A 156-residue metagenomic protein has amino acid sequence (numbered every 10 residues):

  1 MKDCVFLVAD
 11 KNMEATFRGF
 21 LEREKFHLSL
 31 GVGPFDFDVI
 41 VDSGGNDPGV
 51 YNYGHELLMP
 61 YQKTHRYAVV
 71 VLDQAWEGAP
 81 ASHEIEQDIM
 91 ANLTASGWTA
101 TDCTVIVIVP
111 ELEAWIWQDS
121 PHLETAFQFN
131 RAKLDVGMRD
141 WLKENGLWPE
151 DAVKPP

Functional and structural regions predicted by a protein language model:
M1-D3, E14-V41, Y53-P156: C-terminal accessory helical subdomains adjacent to catalytic cores in phosphodiester- and nucleotide-handling enzymes
F6: Conserved SAM-binding loop
A9-D10: Helix N-cap/beta->alpha junction signal
G44-V50: Acidic-and-aromatic substrate-binding clefts and catalytic sites of carbohydrate-active enzymes
